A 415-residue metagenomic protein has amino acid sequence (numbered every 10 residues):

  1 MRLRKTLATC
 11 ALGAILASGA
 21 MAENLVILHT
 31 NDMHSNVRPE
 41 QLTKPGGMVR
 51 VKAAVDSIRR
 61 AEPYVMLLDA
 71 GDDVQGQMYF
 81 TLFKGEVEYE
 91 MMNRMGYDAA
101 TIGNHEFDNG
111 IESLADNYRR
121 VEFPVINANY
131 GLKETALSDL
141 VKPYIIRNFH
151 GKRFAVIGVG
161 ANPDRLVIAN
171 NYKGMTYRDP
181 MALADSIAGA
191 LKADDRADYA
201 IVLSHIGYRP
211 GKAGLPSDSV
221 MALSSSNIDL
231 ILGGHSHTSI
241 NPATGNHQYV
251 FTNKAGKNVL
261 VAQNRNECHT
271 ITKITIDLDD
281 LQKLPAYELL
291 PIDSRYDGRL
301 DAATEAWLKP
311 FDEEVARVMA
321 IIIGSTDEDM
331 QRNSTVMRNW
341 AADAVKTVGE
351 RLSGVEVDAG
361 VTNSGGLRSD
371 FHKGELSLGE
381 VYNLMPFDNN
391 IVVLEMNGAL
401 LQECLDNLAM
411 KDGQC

Functional and structural regions predicted by a protein language model:
M1-C10: Bacterial N-terminal signal peptides that target proteins for export
K5-T6, L25-T30, H34-S35, R59-E62 (+1 more regions): Non-catalytic terminal accessory segments
T9, Y79, N171, Q263 (+2 more regions): A general structural-boundary detector
T9-A17: Bacterial N-terminal signal peptides
A17-S18, C415: Short, intrinsically disordered, charge-balanced linker/junction segments flanking boundaries in proteins
G19, M221, P310-F311: Generic hydrophobic, helix-prone segments enriched in Leu/Val/Ile
A22-S294, V336-T347, S353, V357-G360 (+1 more regions): Acidic, metal/ion-coordinating pockets
